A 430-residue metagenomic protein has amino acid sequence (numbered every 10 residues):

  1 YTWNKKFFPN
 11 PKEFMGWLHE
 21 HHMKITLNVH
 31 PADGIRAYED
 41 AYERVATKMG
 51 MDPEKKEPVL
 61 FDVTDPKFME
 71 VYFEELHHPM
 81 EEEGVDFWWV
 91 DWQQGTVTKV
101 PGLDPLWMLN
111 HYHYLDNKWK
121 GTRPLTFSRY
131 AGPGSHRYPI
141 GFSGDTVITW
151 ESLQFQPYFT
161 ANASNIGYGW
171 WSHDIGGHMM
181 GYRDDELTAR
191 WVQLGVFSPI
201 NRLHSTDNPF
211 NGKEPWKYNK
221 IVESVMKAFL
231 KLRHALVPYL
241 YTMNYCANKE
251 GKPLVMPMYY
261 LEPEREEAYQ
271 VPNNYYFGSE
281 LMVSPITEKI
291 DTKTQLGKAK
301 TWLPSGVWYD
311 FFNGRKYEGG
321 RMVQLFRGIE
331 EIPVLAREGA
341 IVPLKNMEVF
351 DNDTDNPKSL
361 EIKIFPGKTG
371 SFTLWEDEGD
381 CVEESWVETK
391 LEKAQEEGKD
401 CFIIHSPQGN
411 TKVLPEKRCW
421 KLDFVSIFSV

Functional and structural regions predicted by a protein language model:
Y1-E331, L374: Catalytic-domain carbohydrate-binding cleft regions of carbohydrate-active enzymes
V334-V430: Accessory, solvent-exposed terminal regions and/or long lumenal/extracellular loops of proteins
